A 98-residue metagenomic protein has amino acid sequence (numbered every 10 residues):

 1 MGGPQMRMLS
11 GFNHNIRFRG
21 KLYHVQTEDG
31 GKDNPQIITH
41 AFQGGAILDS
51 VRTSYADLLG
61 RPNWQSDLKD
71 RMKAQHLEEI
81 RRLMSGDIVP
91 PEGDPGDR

Functional and structural regions predicted by a protein language model:
M1-R7, V25-K32: Short linear motifs in intrinsically disordered
G2-K21: Negatively charged, low-complexity tracts enriched in Asp/Glu with abundant Ser/Thr
N15, V51-T53: Flexible, low-complexity segments enriched in proline/glycine/serine and punctuated by aromatic residues
Q26-D49, P62: Short, surface-exposed, low-complexity cationic segments
T53-R98: Acidic, low-complexity intrinsically disordered segments
